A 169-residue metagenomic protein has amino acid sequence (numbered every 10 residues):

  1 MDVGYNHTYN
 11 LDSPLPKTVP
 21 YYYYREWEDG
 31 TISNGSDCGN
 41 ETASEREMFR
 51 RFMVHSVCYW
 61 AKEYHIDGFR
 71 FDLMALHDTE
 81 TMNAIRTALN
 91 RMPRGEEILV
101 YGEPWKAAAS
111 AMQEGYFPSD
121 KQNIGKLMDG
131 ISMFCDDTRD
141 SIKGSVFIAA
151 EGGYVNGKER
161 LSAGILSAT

Functional and structural regions predicted by a protein language model:
M1-Y64, H77-P93, L99, A111: Substrate-binding/active-site clefts of carbohydrate-active enzymes
V3, L73, G102-P104: Glycine-rich, histidine-containing beta strand-loop boundary motifs that form or position
G68-M74: Short catalytic-loop micro-motif centered on adjacent basic/acidic residues
R86-T169: Conserved alpha/beta catalytic core and glycan-binding cleft of carbohydrate-active enzymes
